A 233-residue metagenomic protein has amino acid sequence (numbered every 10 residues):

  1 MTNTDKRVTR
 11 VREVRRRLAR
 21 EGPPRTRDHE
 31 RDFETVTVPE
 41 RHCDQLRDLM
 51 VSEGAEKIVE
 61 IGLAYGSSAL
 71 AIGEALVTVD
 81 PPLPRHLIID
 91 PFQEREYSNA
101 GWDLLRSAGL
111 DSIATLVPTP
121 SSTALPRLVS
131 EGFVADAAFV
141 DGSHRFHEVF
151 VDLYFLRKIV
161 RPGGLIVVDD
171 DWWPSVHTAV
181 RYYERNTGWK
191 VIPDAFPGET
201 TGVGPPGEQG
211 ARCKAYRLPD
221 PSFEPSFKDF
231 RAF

Functional and structural regions predicted by a protein language model:
M1-D44: Mobile, glycine- and charge-enriched loop segments and immediately flanking short secondary-structure elements within
H29-V36, E40-F233: S-adenosylmethionine/decaboxylated-SAM
